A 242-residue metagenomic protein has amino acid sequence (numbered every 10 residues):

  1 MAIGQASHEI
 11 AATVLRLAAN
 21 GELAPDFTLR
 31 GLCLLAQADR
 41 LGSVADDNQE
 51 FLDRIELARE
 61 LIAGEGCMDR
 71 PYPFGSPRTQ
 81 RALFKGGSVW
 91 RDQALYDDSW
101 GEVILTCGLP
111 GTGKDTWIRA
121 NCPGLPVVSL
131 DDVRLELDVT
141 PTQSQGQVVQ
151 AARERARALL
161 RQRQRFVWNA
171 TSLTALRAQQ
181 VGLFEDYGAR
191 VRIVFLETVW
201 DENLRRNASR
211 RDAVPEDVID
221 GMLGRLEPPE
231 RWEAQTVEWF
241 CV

Functional and structural regions predicted by a protein language model:
M1-G87, D92-A94: C-terminal subdomains that position terminal phosphate/3'-OH groups for nucleotidyl transfer/ligation, primarily on
Q93-W100, L159-L160: Phosphate-binding P-loop
E102-C122: Glycine-rich phosphate-binding P-loop
I104, G124, D201-V242: Conserved GTP-binding G-domain of TRAFAC-class P-loop NTPases and closely related GTPase folds
D115-F166, W200-R205: Conserved substrate/cofactor phosphate-moiety recognition/catalytic segment in nucleotide-dependent phosphotransferases
R165-A170, I193: Short catalytic-loop micro-motif centered on adjacent basic/acidic residues
W168-Q180: Acidic, metal-coordinating catalytic cores used for nucleic-acid/nucleotide bond scission and strand-transfer chemistry
Y187-R206: Conserved phosphate-donor/acceptor-positioning beta-strand/loop module used by diverse small-molecule
